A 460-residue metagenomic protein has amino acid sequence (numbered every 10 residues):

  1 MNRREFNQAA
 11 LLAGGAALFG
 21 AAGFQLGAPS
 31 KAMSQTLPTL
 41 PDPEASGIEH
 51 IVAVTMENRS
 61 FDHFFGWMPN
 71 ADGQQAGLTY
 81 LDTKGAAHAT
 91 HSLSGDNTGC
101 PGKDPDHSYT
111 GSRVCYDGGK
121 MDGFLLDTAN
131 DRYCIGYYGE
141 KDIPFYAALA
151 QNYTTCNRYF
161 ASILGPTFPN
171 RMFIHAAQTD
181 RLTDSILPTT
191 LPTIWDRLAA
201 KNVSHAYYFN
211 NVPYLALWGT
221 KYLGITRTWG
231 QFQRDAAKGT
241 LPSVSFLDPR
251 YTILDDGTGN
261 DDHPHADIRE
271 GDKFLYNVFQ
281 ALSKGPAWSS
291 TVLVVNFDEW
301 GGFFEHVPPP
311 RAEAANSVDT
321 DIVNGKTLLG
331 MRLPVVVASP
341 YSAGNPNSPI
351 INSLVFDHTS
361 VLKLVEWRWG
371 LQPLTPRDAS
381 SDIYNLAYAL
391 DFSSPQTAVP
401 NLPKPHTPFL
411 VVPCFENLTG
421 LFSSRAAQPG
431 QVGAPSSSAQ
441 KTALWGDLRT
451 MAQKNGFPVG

Functional and structural regions predicted by a protein language model:
E5-G460: N-terminal pro-sequences and low-complexity stem/linker regions of secreted or lumenal proteins
